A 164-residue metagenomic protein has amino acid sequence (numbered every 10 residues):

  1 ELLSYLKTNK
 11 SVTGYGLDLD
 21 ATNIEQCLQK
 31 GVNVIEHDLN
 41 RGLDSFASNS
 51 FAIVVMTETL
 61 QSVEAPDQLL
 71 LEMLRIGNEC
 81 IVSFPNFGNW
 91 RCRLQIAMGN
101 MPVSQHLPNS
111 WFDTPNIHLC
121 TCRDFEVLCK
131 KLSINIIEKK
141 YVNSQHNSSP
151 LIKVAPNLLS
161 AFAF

Functional and structural regions predicted by a protein language model:
E1-G42: Class I SAM-dependent methyltransferase SAM/SAH-binding core
L3-S4, T57, L70-L71: Short, hydrophobic alpha-helix immediately C-terminal to the catalytic nucleophile
G31, F51, G77-N78: Short, well-ordered alpha-helix to beta-strand connector turns
R41, Q61, N89: Active-site micro-motifs of SAM-dependent methyltransferase domains
D44-I53: A short acidic, Gly/Pro-enriched loop at the edge of an enzyme's catalytic core that lines a small-molecule cofactor
A52-A65: A short SAM/SAH-binding and catalytic strip from SAM-dependent methyltransferases
D67-E72, E79-F164: S-adenosyl-L-methionine-dependent methyltransferase catalytic module, highlighting the catalytic core
